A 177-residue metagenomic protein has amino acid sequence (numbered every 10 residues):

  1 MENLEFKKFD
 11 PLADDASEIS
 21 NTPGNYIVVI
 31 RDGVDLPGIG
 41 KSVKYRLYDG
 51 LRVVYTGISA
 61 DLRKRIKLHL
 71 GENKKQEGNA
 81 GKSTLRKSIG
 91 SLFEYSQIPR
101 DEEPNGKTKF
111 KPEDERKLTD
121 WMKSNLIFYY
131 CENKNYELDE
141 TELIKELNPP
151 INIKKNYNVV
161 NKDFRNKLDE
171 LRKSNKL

Functional and structural regions predicted by a protein language model:
M1-L177: Boundary/linker segments flanking structured domains
